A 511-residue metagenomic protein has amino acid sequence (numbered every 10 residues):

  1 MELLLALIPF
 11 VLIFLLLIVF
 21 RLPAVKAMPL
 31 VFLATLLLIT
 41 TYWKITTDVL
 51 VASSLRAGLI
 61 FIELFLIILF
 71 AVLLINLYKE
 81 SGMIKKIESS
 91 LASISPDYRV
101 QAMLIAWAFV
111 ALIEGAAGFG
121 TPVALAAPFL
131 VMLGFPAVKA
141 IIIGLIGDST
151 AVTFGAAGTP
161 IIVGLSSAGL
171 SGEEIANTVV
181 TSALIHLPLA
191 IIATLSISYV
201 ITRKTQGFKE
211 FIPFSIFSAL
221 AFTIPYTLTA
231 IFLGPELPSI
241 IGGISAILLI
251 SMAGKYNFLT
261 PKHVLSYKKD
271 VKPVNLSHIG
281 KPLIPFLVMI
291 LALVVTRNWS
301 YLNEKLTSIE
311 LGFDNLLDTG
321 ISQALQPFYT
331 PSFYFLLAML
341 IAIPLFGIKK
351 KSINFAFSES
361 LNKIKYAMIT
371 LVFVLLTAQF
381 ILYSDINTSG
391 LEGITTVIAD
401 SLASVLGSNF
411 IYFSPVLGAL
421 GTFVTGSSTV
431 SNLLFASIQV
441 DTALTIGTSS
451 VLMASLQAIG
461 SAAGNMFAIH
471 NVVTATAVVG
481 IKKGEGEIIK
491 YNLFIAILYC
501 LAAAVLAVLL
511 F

Functional and structural regions predicted by a protein language model:
M1-L73, K85-S90, I94-S95, V271-N275 (+2 more regions): Hydrophobic transmembrane alpha-helices of multi-pass solute/ion transporters
I8-F20, V31-T41, I68-L73, V110 (+8 more regions): Hydrophobic core segments of alpha-helical transmembrane domains in multi-pass membrane transport and ion-translocation
A24, T153, A157-S266, I459-F511: Juxtamembrane and boundary regions of transmembrane helices in multi-pass small-molecule transporters and channels
W43-V51, M83, A116, G158-I175 (+7 more regions): Transmembrane helix-loop junctions in multi-pass membrane proteins
V51-L59, E63-P136, I142, I348-V440: Membrane-embedded alpha-helical segments and adjacent helix-loop junctions characteristic of multi-pass solute
R56-L69, A176-I192, E236-I250, F286 (+2 more regions): Alpha-helical transmembrane segments
Q101-K209, D400, N409, V424-A458: Hydrophobic transmembrane alpha-helices that form the pore/transport pathway of multi-pass ion and small-solute
V180-L195, S360-I394, I398, L402-F511: C-terminal transmembrane helix pair
